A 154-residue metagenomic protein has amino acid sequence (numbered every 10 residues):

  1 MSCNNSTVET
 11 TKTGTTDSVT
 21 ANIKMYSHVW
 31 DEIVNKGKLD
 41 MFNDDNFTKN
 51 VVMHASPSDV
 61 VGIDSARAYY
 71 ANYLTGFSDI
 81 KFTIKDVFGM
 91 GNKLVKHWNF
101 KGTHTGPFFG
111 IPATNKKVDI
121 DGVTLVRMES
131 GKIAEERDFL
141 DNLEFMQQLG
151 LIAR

Functional and structural regions predicted by a protein language model:
C3-D45, I152-R154: Short, low-complexity N-terminal intrinsically disordered segments enriched in polar/charged residues
A21, L39-L94: A solvent-exposed, acidic/Ser-Thr-rich amphipathic alpha-helical stretch
Y26-W30, F47, Y70, F100 (+1 more regions): Hydrophobic alpha-helical core bundles mediating ligand binding, dimerization, or RNAP-core interactions
P57, D86-F88, F100-G102, T124 (+1 more regions): A mature extracytoplasmic/lumenal domain signature
N92-H104: A short hydrophobic beta-strand element
G102-S130: Exposed beta-sheet edge and beta->alpha loop/turn motif
A134-R154: Low-complexity, intrinsically disordered terminal/linker segments enriched in charged and Gly/Pro repeats
